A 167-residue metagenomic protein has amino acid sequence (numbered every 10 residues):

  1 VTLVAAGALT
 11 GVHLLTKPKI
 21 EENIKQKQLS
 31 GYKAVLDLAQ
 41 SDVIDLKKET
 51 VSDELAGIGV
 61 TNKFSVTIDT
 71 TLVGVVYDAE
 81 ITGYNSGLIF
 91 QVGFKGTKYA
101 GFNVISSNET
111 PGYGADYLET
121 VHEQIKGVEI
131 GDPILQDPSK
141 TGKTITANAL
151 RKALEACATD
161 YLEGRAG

Functional and structural regions predicted by a protein language model:
V1-G167: Flexible, solvent-exposed loop/hinge segments and secondary-structure transition points
